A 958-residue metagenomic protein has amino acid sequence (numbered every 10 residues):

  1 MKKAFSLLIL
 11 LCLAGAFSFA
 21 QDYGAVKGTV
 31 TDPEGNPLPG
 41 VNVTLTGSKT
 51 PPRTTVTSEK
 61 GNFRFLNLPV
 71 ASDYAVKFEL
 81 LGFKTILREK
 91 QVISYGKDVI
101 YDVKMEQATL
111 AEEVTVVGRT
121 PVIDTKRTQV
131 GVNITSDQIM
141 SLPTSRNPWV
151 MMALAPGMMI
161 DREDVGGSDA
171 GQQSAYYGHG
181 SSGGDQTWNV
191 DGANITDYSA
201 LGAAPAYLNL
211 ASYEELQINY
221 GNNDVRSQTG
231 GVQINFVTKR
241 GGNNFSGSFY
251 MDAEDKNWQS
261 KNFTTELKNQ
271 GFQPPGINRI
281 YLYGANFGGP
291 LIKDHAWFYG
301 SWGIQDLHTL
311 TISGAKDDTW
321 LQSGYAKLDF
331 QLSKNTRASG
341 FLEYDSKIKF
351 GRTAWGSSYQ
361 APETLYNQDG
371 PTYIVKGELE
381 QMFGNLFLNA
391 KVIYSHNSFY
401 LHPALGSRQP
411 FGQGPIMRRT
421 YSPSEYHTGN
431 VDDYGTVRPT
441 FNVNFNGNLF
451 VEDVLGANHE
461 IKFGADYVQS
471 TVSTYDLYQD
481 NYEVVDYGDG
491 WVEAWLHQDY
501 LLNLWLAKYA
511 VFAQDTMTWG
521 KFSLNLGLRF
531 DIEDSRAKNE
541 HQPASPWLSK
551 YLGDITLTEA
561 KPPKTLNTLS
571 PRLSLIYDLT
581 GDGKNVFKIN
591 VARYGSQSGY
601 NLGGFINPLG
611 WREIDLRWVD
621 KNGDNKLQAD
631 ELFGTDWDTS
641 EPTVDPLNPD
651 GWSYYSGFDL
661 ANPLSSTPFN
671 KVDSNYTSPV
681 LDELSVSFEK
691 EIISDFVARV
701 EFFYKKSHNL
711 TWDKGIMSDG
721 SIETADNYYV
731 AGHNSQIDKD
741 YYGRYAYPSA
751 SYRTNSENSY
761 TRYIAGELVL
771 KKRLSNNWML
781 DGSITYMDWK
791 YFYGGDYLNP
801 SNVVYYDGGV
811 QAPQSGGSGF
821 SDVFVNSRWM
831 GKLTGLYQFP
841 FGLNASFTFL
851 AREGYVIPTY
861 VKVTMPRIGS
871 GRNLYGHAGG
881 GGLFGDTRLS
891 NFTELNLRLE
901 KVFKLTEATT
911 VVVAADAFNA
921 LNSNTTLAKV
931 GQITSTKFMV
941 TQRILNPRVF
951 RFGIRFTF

Functional and structural regions predicted by a protein language model:
S18-R127: Periplasm-facing N-terminal accessory domains of Gram-negative outer-membrane beta-barrel systems
K84-D102, L110-R240, K268-F272, N278-G289 (+2 more regions): Periplasmic N-terminal accessory/gating domains of Gram-negative outer-membrane beta-barrel systems
D161, N539-S570, S574-T754, N873 (+2 more regions): Solvent-exposed loop/turn elements at secondary-structure boundaries
S246, P275-K349, Y366-N389, P571: Transmembrane beta-barrel wall of Gram-negative outer-membrane proteins
S313-A315, Y421-N430, F450, G456-D582 (+5 more regions): Signature of Gram-negative outer-membrane beta-barrel scaffolds
T336-Q514, Y551-T556, M717, I722-T724 (+2 more regions): Replace "related TpsB outer-membrane translocases also match" with "some related outer-membrane beta-barrels such as
E533, E691, R699-T859: Gram-negative outer-membrane beta-barrel transporters
Q597, D695, H708-N709, D788-K790 (+2 more regions): C-terminal beta-signal and adjacent terminal beta-strands/loops of Gram-negative outer-membrane beta-barrel proteins
